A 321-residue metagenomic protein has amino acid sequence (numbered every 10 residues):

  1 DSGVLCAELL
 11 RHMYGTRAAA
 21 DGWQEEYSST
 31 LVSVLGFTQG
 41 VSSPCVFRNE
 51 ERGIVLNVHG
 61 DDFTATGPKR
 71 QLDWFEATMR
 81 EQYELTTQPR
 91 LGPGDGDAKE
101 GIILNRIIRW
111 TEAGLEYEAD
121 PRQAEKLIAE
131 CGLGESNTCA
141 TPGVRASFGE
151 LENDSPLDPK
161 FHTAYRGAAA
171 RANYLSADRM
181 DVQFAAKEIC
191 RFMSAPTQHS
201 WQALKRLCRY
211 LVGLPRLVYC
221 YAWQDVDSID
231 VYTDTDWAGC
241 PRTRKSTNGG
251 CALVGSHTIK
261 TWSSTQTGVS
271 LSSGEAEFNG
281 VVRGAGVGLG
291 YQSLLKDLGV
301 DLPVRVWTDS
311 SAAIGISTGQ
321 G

Functional and structural regions predicted by a protein language model:
D1-G321: Long, low-complexity, charge-biased intrinsically disordered regions
